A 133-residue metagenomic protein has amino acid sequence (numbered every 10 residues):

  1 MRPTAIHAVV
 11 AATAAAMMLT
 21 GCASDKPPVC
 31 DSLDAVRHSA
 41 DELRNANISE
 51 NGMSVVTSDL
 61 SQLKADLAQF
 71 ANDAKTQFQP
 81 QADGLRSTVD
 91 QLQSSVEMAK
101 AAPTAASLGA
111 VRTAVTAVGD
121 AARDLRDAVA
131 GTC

Functional and structural regions predicted by a protein language model:
M1-T20: Sec-dependent bacterial lipoprotein signal peptides
V9, A14, R37-H38, N51: Residues in flexible loops and secondary-structure boundaries
C22-D25: Bacterial signal peptide processing site
P27, D31, H38, E42-D120 (+1 more regions): Surface-exposed, polar/charged faces of alpha-helical domains in mature secreted/periplasmic/lumenal proteins
